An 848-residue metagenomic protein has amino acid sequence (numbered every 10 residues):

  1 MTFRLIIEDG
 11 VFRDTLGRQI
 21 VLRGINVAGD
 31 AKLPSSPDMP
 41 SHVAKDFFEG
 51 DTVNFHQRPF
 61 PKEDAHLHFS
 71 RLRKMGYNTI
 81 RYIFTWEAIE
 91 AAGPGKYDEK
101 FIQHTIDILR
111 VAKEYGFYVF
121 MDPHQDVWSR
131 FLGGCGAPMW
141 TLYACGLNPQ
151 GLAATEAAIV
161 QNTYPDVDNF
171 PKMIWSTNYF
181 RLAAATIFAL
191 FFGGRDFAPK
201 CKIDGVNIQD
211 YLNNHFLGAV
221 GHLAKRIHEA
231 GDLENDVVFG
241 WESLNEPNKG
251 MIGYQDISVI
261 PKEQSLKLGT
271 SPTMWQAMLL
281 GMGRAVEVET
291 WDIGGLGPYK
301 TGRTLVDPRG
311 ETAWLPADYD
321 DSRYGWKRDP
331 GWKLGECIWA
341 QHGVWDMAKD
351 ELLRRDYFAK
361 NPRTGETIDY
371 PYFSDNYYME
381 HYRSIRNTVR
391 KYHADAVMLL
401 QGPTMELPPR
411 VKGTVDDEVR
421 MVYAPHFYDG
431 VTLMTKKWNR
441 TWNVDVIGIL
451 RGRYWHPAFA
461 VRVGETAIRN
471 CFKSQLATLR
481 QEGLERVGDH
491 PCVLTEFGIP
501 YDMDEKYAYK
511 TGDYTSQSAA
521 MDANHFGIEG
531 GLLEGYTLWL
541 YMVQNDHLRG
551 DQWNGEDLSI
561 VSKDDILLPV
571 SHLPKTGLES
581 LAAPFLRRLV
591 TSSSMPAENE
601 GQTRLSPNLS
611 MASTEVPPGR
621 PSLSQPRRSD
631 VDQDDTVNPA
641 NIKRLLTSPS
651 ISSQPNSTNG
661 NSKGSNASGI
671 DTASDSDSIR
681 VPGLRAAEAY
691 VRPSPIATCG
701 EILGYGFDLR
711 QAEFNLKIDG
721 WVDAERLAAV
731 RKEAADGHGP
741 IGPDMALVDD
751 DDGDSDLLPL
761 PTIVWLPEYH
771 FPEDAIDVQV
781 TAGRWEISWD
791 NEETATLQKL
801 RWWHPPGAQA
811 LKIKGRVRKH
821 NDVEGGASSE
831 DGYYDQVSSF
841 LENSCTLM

Functional and structural regions predicted by a protein language model:
M1-T79, Q150-G151: N-terminal carbohydrate-binding accessory modules
R58-L72, V220-R226, F472-R480, S518-H525: Short, acidic/polar
M75-I102: Aromatic-lined carbohydrate-binding/catalytic grooves of carbohydrate-active enzymes
K100-Y115: Catalytic-core regions built around general acid/base machinery
E114, Y118-F120, D126-V463, T478-D504 (+5 more regions): Active-site region of glycoside hydrolase catalytic domains
S129, R410-E418, V422-T435, I447-A458 (+8 more regions): Aromatic-rich peripheral "rim/lid" segments of glycoside hydrolase catalytic domains that contact and position glycan
P772-A782, E786-I787: Change to "...patches in solvent-exposed regions of secreted, membrane-anchored, or virion-exposed structural
T794-N843: Surface-exposed interaction regions enriched in Ser/Thr/Asp/Glu that occur as long low-complexity tracts or repetitive
